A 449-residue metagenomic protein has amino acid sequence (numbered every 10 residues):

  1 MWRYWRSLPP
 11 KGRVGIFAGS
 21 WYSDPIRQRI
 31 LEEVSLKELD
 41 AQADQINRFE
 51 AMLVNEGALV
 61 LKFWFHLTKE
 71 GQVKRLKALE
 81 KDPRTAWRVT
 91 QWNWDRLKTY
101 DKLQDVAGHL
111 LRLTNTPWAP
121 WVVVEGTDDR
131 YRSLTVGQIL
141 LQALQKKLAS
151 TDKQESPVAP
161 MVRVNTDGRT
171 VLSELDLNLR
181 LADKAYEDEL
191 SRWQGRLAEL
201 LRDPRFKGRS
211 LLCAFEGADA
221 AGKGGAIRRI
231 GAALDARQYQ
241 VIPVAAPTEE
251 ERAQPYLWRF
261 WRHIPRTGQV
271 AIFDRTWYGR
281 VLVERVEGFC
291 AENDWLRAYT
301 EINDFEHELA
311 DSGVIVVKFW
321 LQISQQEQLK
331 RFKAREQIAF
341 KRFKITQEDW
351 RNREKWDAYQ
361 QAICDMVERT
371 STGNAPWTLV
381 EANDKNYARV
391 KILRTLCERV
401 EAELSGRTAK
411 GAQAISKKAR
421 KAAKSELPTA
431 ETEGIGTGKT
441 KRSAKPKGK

Functional and structural regions predicted by a protein language model:
M1-K449: Glycine-rich phosphate-binding loop of ATP-dependent small-molecule kinases
